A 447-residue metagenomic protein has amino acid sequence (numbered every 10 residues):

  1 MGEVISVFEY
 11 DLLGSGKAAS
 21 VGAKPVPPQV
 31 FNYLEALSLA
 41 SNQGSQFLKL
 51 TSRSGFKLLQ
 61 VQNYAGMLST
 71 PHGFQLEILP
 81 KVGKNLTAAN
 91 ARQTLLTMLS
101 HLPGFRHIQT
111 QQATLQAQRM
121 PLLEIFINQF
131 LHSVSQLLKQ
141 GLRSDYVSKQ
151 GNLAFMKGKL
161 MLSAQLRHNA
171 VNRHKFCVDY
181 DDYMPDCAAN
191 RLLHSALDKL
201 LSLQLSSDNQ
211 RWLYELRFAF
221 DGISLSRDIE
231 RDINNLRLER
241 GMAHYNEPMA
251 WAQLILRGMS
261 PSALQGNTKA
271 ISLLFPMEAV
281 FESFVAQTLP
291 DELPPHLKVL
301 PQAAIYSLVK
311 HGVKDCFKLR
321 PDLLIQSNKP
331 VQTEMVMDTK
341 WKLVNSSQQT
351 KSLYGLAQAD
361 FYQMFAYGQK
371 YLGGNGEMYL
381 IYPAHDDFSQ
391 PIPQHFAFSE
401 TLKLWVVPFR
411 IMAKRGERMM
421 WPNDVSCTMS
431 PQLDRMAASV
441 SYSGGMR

Functional and structural regions predicted by a protein language model:
M1-L39, Q265-R447: Catalytic core segments in nucleotide and nucleic-acid processing enzymes
G2-Q265, A270-I271: Residue(s) in the substrate-gating loop at a strand-loop-helix junction that position the organic substrate next
